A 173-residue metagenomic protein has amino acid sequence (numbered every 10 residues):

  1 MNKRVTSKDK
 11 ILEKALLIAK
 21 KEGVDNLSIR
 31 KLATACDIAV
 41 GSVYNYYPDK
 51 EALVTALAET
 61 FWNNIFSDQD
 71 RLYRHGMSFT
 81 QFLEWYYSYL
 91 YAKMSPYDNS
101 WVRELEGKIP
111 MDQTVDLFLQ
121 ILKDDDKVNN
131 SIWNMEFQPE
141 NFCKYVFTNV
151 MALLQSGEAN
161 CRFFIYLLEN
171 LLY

Functional and structural regions predicted by a protein language model:
M1-E22, N26-A35, A52: Basic, helix-initiating cap at the start of DNA-binding domains
D25, Y46, H75: Flexible coil/turn residues that form the inter-helical turn or adjacent wing/linker of helix-turn-helix
T34, P48-D49, E59: Residue-level detection of the helix-turn-helix DNA-binding "recognition helix"
C36-Y47: Short hydrophobic/aromatic patch on the recognition helix
V54-F61, Y97: Alpha-helical DNA-contacting segments of helix-turn-helix folds
A56, D70-S95, C143: Hydrophobic alpha-helical connector segments
L72, Y87-S95, R103-E106, Y166-L172: Helix-loop "lid/cap" segments that line or gate small-molecule binding pockets
W85, S95, R103-K144, T148-R162: Amphipathic alpha-helical packing segments from all-alpha helical-bundle domains
